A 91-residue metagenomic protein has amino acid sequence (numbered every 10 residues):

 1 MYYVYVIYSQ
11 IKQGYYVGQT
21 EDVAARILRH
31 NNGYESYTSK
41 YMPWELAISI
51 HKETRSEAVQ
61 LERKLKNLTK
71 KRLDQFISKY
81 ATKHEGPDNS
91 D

Functional and structural regions predicted by a protein language model:
M1-E35, M42-K52, S56-K66, K71 (+1 more regions): GIY-YIG nuclease catalytic motif and its immediate N-terminal context
